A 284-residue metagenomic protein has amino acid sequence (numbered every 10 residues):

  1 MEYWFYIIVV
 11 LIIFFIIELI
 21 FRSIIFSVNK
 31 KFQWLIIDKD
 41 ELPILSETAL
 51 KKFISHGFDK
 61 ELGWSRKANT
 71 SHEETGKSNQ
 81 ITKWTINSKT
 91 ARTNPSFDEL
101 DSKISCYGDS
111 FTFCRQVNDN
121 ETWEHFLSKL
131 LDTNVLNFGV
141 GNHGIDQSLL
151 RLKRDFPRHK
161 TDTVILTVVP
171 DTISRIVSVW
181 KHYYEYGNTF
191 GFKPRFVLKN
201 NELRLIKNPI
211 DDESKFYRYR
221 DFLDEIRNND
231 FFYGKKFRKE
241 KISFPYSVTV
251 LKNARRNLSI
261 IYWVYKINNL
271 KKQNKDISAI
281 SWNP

Functional and structural regions predicted by a protein language model:
M1-I13: N-terminal Sec-pathway targeting helices
F14-K31: Membrane-interface motif at the C-terminal end of an N-terminal transmembrane signal
I20, Y107-G108, T167: Short hydrophobic segments within beta-strands
N29-L130, K241-P284: Membrane/wall-proximal cationic-aromatic binding patches
F113-L198, L205: Conserved SGNH/GDSL esterase-like catalytic core that processes O-acyl groups on lipids and polysaccharides
D171-P284: Serine-dependent acyl-ester chemistry module
